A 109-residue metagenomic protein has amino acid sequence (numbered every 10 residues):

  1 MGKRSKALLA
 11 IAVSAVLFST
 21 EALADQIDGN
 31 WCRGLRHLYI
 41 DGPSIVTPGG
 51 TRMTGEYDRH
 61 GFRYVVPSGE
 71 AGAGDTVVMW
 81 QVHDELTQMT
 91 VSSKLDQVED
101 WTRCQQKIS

Functional and structural regions predicted by a protein language model:
M1-L9: Bacterial N-terminal signal peptides that target proteins for export
S19-E21: N-terminal signal peptide c-region/cleavage motif recognized by signal peptidases
D25-H37: Tryptophan-anchored aromatic micro-motifs
G34-L35, V46, F62-S109: Beta-sheet ligand-binding and adhesion/scaffold domains
R36-I40, R52-D58, V78-V82: Short, exposed beta-strand/loop patches in secreted or surface proteins that constitute
P43-Y57, R63-V65: Intrinsic low-complexity, repeat-rich intrinsically disordered segments enriched in small/flexible residues
